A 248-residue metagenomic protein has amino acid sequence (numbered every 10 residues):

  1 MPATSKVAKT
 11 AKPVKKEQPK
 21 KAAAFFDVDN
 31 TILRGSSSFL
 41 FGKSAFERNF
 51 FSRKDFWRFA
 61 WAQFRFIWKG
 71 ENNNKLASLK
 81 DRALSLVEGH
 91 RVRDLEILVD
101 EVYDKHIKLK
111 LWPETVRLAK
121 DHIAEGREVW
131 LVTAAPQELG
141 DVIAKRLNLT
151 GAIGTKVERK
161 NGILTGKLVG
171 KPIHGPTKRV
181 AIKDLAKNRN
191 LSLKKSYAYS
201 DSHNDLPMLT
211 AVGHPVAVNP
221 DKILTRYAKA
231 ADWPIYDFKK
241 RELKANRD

Functional and structural regions predicted by a protein language model:
P2-K21, I97, D104-D248: C-terminal cap/substrate-recognition subdomain and adjoining C-terminal extension of metal-dependent phosphatase-like
P13-K69: Active-site neighborhood of HAD-like aspartate-dependent phosphohydrolases
S36, H90, T177: Conserved active-site and cofactor/substrate-binding residues in soluble primary-metabolism enzymes
S38-F41, W61, S78-K80, N161-K167: Acidic/polar active-site rim loop that often engages polyanionic ligands
R48, V92, T155: Active-site phosphate-binding/coordination module
W68-L79: Small-residue-rich anion-binding loops in enzyme active sites
A77-P113: Metal-dependent phosphoesterase signature
